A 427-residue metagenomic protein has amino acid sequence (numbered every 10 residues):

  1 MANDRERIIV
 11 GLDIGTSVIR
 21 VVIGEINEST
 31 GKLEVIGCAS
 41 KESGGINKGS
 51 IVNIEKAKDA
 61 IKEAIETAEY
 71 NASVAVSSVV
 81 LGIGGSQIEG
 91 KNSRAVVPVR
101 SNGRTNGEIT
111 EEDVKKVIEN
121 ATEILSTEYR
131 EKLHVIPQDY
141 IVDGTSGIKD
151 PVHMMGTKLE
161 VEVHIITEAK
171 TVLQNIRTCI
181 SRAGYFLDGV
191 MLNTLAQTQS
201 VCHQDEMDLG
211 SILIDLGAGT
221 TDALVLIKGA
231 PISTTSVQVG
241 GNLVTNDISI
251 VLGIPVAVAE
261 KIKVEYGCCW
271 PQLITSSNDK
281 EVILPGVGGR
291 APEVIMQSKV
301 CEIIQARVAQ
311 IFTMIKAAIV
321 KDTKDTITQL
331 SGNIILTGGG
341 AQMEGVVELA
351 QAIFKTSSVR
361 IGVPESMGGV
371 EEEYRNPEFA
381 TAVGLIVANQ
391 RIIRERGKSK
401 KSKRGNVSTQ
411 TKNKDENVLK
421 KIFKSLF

Functional and structural regions predicted by a protein language model:
M1-V18, V22-I212, A230-P231, G241 (+6 more regions): Nucleotide/phosphate-binding catalytic cleft detector across ATP-hydrolyzing and phosphate-transferring enzymes
E34-V35, L216-T220, Q351-P364: Acidic-glycine-rich active-site phosphate/pyrophosphate-binding loop
L81-S86, G332-A341: Glycine-rich beta-strand-to-loop/alpha-helix junction loops that act as flexible
G107, E111-E112, I353-A382: Conserved phosphate-binding/catalytic loops in two-lobed NTP-binding clefts
H203-M207, G340-A352, R375: Short glycine/threonine-rich loop-to-helix capping motif typified by GTGT followed within a few residues by an Asp-Pro
L209-V251: Glycine-rich phosphate-binding loop of actin/hexokinase-like ATP-binding domains
N246, E302, A306-T313, A317 (+3 more regions): Feature representing long, continuous alpha-helical segments
T313, A317-I334, M343-I361: ATP-binding/phosphotransfer module of carbohydrate and carboxylate kinases, centering on a glycine-rich
